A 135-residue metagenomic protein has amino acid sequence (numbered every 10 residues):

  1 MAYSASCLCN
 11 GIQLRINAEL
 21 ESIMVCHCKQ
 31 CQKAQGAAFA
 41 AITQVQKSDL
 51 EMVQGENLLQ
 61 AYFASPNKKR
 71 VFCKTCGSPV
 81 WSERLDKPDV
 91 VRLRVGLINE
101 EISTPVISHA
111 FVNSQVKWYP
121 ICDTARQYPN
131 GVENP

Functional and structural regions predicted by a protein language model:
M1-P135: A short Gly-Trp-Pro
